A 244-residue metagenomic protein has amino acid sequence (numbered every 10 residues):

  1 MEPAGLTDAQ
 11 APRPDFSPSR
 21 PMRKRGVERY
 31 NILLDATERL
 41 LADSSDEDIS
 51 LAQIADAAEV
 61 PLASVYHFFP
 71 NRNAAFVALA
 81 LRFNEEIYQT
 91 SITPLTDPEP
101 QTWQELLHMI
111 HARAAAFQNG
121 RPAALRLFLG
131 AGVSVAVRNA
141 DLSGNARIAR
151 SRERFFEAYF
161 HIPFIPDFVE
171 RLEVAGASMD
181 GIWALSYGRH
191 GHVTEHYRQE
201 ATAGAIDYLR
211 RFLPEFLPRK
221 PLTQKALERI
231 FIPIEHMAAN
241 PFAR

Functional and structural regions predicted by a protein language model:
M1-S44, Q53: Basic, helix-initiating cap at the start of DNA-binding domains
L33-L41, V65, F83, I87 (+1 more regions): Short hydrophobic clusters on alpha-helical segments that form packing/core surfaces in small helical domains
L40, S44-A74: Helix-turn-helix
L41, F76-F83, T90, G144 (+1 more regions): Alpha-helical DNA-contacting segments of helix-turn-helix folds
A78, I92-N119: Hydrophobic alpha-helical connector segments
Q104-L106, N119-R150: Short secondary-structure transition hinges
R138, A158-A205, F212-A226: Hydrophobic/aromatic-rich alpha-helical bundle segments in the mid-to-C-terminal region
E215-R244: C-terminal effector-binding regulatory domain of bacterial HTH transcription factors
